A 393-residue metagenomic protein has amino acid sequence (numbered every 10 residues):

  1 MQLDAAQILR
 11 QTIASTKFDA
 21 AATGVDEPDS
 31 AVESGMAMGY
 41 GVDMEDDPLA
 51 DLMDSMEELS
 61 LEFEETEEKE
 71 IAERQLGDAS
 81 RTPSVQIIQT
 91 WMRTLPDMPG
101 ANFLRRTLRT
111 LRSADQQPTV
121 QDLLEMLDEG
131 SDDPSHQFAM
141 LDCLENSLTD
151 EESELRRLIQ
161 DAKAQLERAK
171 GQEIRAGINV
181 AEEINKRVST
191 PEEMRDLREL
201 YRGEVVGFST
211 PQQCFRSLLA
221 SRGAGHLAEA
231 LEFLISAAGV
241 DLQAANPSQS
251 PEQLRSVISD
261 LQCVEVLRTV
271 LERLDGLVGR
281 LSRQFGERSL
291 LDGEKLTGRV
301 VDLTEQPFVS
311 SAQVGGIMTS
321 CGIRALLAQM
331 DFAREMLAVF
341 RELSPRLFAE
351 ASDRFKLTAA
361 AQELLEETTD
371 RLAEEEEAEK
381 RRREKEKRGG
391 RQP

Functional and structural regions predicted by a protein language model:
M1-D26: Short, compositionally biased, intrinsically disordered N-terminal export/targeting signals, typified by the non-Sec
G24-E379, R383-P393: Cysteine-poor, low-complexity segments in flexible/peripheral regions
